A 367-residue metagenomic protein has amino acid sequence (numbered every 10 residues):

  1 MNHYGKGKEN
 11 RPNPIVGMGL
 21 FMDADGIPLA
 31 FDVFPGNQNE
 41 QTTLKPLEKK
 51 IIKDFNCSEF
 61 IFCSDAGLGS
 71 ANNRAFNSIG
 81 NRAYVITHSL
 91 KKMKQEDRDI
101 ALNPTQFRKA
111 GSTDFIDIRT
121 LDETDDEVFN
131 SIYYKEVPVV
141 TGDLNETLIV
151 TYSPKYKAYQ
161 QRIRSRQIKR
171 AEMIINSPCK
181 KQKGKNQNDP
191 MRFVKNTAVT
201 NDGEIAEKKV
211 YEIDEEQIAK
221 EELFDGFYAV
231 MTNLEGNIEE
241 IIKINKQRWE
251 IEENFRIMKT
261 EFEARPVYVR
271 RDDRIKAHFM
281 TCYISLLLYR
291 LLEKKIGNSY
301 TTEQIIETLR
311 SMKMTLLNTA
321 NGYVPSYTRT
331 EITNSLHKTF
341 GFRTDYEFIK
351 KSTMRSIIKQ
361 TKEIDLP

Functional and structural regions predicted by a protein language model:
M1-P367: Anion-binding and metal-coordination hotspots
